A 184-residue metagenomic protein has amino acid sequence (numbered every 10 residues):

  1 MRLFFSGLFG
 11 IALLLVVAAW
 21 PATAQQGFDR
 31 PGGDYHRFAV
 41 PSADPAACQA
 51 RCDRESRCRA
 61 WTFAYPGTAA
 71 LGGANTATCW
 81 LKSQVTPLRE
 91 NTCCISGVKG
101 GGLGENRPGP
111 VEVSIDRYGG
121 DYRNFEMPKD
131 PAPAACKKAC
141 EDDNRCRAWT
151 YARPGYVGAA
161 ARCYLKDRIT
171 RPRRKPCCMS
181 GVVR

Functional and structural regions predicted by a protein language model:
M1-F4: Positively charged n-region of N-terminal signal peptides that target proteins for export
G7-A18: Bacterial N-terminal signal peptides
A22-R184: Extracellular disulfide-rich cysteine clusters
